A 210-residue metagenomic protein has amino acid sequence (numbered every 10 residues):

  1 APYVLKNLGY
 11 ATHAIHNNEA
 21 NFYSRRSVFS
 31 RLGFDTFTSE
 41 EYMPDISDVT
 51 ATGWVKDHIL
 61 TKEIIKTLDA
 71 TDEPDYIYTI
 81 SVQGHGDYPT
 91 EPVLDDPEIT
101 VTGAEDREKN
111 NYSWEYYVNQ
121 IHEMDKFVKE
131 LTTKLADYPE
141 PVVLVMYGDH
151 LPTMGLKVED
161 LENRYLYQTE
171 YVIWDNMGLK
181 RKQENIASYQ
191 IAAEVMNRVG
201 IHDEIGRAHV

Functional and structural regions predicted by a protein language model:
A1-H209: Solvent-exposed soluble domains appended to multi-pass membrane proteins
